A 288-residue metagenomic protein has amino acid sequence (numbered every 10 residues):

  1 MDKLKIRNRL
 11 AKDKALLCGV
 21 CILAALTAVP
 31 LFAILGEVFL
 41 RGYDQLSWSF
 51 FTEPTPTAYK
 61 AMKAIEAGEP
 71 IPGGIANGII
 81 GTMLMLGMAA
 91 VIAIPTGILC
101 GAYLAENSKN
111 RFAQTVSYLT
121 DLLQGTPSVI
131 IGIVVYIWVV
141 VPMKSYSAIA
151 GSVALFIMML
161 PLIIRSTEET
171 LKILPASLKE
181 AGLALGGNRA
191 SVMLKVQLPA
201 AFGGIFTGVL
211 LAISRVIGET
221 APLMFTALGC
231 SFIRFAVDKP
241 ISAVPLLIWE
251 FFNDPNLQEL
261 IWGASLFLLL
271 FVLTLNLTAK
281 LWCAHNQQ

Functional and structural regions predicted by a protein language model:
M1-L26, A279-Q288: Transmembrane alpha-helical segments of polytopic membrane transport and secretion proteins
Y59-M62, L223-L269: Interhelical loop and adjacent transmembrane-helix boundary motif in polytopic membrane transport permeases
P72-Y103, L198: Transmembrane alpha-helix signature in integral membrane proteins
M88-T120, K280-H285: Transmembrane-helix boundary motif in ABC transporter permease subunits
D121-F156: Generic hydrophobic transmembrane alpha-helix motif, especially the helices
P127, L185-G186, P199: Glycine/proline-centered hinge or cleavage motifs at structural transition points of membrane proteins
E168-K172, L210, E250-Q288: C-terminal transmembrane helix and the adjacent membrane-cytosol boundary/short C-terminal tail of inner/organellar
R189-T226: Transmembrane alpha-helices
